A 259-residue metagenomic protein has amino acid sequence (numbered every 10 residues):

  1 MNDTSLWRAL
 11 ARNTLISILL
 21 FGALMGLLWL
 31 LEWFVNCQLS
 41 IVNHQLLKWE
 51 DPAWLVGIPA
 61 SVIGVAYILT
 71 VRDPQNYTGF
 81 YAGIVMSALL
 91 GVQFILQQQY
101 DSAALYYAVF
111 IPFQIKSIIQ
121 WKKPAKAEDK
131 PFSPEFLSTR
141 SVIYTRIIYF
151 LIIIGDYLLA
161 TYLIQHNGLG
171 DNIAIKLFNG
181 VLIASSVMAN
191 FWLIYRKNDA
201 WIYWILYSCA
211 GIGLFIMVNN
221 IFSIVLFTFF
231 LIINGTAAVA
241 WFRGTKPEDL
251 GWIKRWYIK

Functional and structural regions predicted by a protein language model:
M1-L20, P52, R140-R146: N-terminal membrane topogenic signal
A11-L27, A60-G64, Y149-I153: Alpha-helical transmembrane segments
C37-Q45: Short, basic, low-complexity termini and linkers enriched in Ser/Thr/Gly/Pro that act as targeting/leader peptides
L46-W54, I68-G79, G170-K176, F191-A200: Short, amphipathic, aromatic/basic-enriched membrane-interface segments that mark the entry/exit of transmembrane
V62-L69, A88-G91, A108-Q120, A184-M188 (+2 more regions): Alpha-helical transmembrane segments and their membrane-interface exit regions
V85-K130, P134: Hydrophobic, ordered structural segments
L90, L105-S117, L137-Y162, V181-A189: Alpha-helical transmembrane segments of multi-pass integral membrane proteins
F191-K259: C-terminal transmembrane-bundle signature of multipass membrane proteins, characterized by strong activation on
